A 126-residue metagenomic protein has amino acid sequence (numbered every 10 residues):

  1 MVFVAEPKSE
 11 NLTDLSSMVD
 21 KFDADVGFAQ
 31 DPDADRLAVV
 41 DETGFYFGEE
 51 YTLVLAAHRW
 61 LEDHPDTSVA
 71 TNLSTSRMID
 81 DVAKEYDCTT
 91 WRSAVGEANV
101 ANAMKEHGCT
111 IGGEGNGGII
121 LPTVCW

Functional and structural regions predicted by a protein language model:
M1-W126: Phosphate-binding chemistry for phosphorylated carbohydrates and sugar-nucleotides
